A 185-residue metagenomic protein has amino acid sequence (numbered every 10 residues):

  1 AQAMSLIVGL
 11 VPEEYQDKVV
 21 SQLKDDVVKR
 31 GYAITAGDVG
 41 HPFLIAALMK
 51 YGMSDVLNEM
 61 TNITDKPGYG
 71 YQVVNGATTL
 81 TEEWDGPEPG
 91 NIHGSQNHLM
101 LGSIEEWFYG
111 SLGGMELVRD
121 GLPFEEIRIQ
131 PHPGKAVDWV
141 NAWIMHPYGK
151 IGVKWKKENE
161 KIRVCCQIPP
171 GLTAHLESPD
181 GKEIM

Functional and structural regions predicted by a protein language model:
A1-H41, E59-K66, G70, N75-L80 (+2 more regions): Extended glycan-interaction surfaces of carbohydrate-active proteins
A3-E14, F43-G52, W107-M115: Well-ordered alpha-helical scaffold segments within catalytic/enzyme domains
L6-G9, E13, I34, A47-L48 (+1 more regions): Hydrophobic alpha-helical scaffolding
D55-M185: Non-catalytic C-terminal accessory modules of carbohydrate-active enzymes
